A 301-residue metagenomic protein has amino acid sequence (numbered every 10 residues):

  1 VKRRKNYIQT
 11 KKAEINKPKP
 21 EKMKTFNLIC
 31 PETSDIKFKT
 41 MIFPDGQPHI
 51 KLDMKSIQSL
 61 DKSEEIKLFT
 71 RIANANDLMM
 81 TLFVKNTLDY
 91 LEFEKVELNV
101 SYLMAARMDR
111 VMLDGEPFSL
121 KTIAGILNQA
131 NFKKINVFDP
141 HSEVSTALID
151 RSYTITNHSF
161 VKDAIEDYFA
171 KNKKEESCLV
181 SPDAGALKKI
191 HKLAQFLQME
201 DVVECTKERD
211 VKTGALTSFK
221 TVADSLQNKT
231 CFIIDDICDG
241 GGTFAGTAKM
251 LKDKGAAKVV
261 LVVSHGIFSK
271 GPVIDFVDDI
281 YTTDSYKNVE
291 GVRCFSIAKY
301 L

Functional and structural regions predicted by a protein language model:
V1-L301: PRPP-associated nucleotide enzymes
